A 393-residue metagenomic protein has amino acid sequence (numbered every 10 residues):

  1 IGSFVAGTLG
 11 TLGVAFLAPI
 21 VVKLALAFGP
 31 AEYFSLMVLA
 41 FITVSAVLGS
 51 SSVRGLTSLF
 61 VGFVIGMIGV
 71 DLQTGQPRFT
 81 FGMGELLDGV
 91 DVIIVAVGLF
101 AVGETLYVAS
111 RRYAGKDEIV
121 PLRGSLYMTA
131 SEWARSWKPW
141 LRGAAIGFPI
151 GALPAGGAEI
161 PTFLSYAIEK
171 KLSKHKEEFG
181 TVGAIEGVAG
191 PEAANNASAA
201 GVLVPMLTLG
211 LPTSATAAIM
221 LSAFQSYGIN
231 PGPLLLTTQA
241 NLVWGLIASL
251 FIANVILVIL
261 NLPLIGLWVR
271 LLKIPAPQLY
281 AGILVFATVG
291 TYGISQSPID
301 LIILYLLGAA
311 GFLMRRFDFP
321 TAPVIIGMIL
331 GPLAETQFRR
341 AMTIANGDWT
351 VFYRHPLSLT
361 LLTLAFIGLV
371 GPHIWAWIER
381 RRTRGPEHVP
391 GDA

Functional and structural regions predicted by a protein language model:
I1-V5, K174-G187, A215-A218, F319-A322: Membrane-interface alpha-helices at helix entry/exit sites of multi-pass transporters
G2-Y113, S226-R380: Membrane-embedded alpha-helical modules
L9-G13, I150-I160, P191-N196, T208-T213 (+2 more regions): Short helix-coil transition sites and intra-membrane helix breaks within transmembrane domains of multi-pass
A15-F16, L59-F60, P149, A158-K170 (+4 more regions): Re-entrant/interfacial helical elements at transmembrane boundaries that shape and gate the permeation pathway
R111-A200: Membrane-embedded helical hairpins/re-entrant loop segments and their flanking transmembrane helices within multi-pass
A130, A134, I374-G385: Short helical patches
E169-T181, T208-S214, Q225-N230, I274 (+1 more regions): Juxtamembrane helix-boundary/capping and inter-helix hinge elements in multi-pass membrane proteins
T181, T383-A393: Short, charged juxtamembrane terminal tails flanking transmembrane helices
